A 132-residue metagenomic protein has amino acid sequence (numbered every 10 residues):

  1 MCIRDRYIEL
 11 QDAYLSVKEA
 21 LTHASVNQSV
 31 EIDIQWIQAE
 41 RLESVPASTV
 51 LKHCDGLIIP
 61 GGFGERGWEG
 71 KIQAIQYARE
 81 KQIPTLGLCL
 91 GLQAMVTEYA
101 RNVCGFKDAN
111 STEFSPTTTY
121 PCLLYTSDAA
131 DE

Functional and structural regions predicted by a protein language model:
M1-D5, Y125-D131: Conserved small/polar residues in nucleotide/adenosyl-binding loops
C2, A13, C89: Functionally engaged cysteine thiol sites
D5, A39, L90: Cofactor-binding loop segments of dinucleotide-utilizing enzymes, especially the Rossmann-like FAD- and NAD(P)+-binding
L10-G61, R66-E69: Phosphate-binding active sites in nucleotide-utilizing proteins
R41, L92, D131: Short, glycine/acidic-enriched loop or turn micro-motifs at the edges of active sites
H53-S127: Cysteine-nucleophile active-site neighborhood
